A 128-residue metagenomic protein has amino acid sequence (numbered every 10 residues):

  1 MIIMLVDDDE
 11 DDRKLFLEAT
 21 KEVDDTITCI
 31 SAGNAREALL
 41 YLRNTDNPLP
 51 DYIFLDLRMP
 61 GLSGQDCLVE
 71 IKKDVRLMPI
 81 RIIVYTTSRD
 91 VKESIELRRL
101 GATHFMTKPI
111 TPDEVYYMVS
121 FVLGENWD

Functional and structural regions predicted by a protein language model:
M1-T20, I53: Conserved acidic segment of CheY-like receiver
S31-Y52, Y116: Acidic, metal-coordinating helix/loop segments flanking the phosphotransfer/catalytic sites of two-component signaling
L55-D56, T86: Active-site residues of response regulator receiver
M59: Receiver (REC) domain active-site loop signature in two-component systems and cognate sites in sensor histidine kinases
P79-R89: A short, hydrophobic beta-strand element within the central beta-sheet of small alpha/beta folds
I110-S120: C-terminal output helix
